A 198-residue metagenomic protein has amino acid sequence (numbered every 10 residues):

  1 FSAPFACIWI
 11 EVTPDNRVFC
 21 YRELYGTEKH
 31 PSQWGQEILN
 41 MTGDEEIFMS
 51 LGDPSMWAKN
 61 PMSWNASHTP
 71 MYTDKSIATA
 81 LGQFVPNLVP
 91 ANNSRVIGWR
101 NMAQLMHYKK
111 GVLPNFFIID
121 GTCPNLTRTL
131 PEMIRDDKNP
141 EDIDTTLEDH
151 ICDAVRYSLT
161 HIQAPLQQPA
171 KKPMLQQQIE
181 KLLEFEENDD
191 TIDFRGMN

Functional and structural regions predicted by a protein language model:
F1-A3: A short acidic Gly-Thr/Ser loop motif
F5, F48, C152: Residue-level detector of short, conserved catalytic/binding motifs and their immediate flanks
F5-E11, R156: Short beta-strand scaffold segments in enzyme catalytic cores
I8, P14-D144, P165-P169, Q177 (+1 more regions): Mg2+-dependent endonuclease catalytic cores in nucleic-acid-processing enzymes, primarily RNase H-like
D142-K171: Acidic, Mg2+-coordinating catalytic module of metal-dependent nucleases/exonucleases that use a two-metal-ion mechanism
Q176-E184: C-terminal anchoring/interaction modules
F185-D189: Surface-exposed polar/charged interaction patches
